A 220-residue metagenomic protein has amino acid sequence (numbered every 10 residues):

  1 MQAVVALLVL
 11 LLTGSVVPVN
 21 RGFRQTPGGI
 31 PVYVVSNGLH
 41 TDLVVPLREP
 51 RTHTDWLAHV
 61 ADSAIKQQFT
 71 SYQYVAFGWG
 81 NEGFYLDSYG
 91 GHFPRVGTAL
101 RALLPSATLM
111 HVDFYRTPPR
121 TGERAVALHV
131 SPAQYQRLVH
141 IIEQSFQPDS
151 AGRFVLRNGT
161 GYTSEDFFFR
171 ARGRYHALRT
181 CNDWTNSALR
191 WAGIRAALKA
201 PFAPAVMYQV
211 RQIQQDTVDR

Functional and structural regions predicted by a protein language model:
M1-P31: N-terminal membrane-anchoring alpha-helices
Q2-G14, Q144-R220: Activation targets extended, charge/polar-rich intrinsically disordered C-terminal tails
G22-L39, V44-R170: Non-catalytic ligand/cofactor/substrate-binding and regulatory segments of enzyme domains
